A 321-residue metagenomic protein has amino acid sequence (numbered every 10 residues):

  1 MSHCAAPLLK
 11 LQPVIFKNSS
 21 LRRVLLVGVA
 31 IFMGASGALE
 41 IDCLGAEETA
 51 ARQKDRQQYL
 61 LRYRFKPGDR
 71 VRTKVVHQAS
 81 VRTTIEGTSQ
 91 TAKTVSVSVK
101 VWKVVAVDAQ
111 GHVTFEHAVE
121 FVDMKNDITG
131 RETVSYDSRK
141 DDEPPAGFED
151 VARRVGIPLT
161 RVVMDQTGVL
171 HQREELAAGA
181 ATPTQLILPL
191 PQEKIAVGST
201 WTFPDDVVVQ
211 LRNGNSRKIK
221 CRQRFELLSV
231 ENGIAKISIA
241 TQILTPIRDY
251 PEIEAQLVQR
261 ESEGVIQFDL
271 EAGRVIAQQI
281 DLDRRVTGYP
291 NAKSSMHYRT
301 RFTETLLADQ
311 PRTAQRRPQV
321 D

Functional and structural regions predicted by a protein language model:
C4-I31, G37: Bacterial N-terminal signal peptides that target proteins for export
L8-L9, M33, A38-I41, T49 (+1 more regions): Compositionally biased non-globular segments, especially hydrophobic aliphatic-rich helices of signal peptides
C43-D321: Signature of exported/secreted
